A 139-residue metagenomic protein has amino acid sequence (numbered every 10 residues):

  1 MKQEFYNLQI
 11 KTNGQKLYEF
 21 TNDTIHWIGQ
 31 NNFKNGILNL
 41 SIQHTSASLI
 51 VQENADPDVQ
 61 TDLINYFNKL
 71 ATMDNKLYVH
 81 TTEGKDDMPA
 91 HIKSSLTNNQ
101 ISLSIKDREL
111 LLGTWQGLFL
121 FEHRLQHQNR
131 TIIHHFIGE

Functional and structural regions predicted by a protein language model:
M1-E139: Active-site histidine-anchored catalytic micro-motif
